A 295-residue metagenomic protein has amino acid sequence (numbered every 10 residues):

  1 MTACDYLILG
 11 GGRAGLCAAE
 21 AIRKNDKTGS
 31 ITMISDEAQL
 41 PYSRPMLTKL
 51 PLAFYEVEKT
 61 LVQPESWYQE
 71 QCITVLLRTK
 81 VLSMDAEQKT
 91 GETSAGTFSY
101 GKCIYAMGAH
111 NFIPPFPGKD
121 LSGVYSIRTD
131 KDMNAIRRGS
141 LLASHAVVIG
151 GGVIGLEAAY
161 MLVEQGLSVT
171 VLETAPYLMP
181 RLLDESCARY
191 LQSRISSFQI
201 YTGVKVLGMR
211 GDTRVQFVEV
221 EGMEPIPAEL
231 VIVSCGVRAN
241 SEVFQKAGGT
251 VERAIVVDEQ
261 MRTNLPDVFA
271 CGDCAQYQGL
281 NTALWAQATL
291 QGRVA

Functional and structural regions predicted by a protein language model:
T2-I73, A159-L183: Beta1-alpha1 glycine-rich phosphate/pyrophosphate-binding loop at the start of Rossmann-like nucleotide-binding domains
T28, V75-E92, F98, Q165-V257: A Rossmann-like FAD-binding core segment of flavoenzymes
T93, Y105-A106, V148, V220 (+2 more regions): Redox-cofactor binding/interface segments in oxidoreductases and associated redox assembly factors
M107-Q165, V257: Glycine-rich dinucleotide-binding loop and its adjacent helix/turn
D120-A143, T213-E219, P225-V294: FAD-site-proximal beta/loop scaffold in flavoenzymes
G155, V171, A270-C271: Generic enzyme active-site microenvironment
